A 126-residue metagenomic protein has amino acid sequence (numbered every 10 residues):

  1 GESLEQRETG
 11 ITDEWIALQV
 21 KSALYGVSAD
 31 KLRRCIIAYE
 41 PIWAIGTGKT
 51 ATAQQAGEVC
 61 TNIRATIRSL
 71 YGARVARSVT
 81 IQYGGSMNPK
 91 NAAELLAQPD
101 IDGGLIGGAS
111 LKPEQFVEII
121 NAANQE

Functional and structural regions predicted by a protein language model:
G1-T50, Q55, V59: Conserved anion-binding
V20-L24, G57-R64, A92, V117-I120: Generic structural signal for well-ordered alpha-helices, preferentially at hydrophobic/aromatic core positions
R34-A38, S78-Q82, D102-G103: Structural preference for beta-strand elements that scaffold enzyme active sites
E40, L95, G107: Conserved, mostly hydrophobic/aromatic
P41-L70, A76-I81, M87: Glycine/Thr-rich beta-alpha phosphate-binding loop at enzyme active sites
Y83-P89, G108-S110: Glycine-rich beta-to-alpha transition loops that act as phosphate-gripper elements at the mouths of alpha/beta enzyme
M87-D100: Catalytic cores of alpha/beta
Q98, S110-E126: C-terminal helical cap(s) of enzyme catalytic domains, especially alpha/beta-barrels
